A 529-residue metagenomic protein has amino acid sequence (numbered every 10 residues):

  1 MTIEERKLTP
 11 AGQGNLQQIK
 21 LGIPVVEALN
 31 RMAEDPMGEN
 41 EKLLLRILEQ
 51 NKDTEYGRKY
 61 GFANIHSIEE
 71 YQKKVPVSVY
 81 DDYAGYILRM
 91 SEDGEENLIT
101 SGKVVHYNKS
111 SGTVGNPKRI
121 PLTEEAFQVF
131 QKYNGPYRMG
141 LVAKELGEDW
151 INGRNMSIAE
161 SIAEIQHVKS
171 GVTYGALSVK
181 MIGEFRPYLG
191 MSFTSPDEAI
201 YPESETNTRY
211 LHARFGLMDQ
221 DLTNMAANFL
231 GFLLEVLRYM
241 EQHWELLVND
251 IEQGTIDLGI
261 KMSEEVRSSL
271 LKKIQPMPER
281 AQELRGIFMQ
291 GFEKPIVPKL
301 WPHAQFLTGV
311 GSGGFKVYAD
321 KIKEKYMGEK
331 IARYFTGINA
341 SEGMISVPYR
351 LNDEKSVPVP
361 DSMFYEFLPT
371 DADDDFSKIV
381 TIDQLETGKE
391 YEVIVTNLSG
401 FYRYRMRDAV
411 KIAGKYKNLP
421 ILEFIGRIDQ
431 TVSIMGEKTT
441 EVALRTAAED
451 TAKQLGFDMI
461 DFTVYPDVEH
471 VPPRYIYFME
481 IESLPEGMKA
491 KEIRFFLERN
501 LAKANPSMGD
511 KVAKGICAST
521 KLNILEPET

Functional and structural regions predicted by a protein language model:
T2-A63, Y71-V75, Y86, E92-D93 (+1 more regions): Active-site glycine/GP-rich loop and adjacent strand/helix microenvironment that borders small-molecule binding pockets
K42-R46, Q50-Y107, R119, E125 (+3 more regions): Active-site diphosphate/adenylate-binding microenvironment
V105-K109, E342-I345: Contiguous, well-ordered alpha-helical segments that form the cores/surfaces of helical PPI scaffolds
Y107-P121, V236: Conserved adenylation A10 loop of the ANL superfamily
K118-P121, G140-R154, L246-D250, I331-A332: Short secondary-structure capping/junction motifs at helix and strand boundaries
P121, A126-Y133, R333, N339-S341: Long, hydrophobic, well-ordered secondary-structure blocks that form the structural core and pocket-lining surfaces
E125, V129-P136, T439, A443 (+1 more regions): A general alpha-helical scaffold signature found inside nucleotide-binding enzyme cores
I151-V168: Conserved nucleotide-state-sensing and coupling region of NTP-binding domains
